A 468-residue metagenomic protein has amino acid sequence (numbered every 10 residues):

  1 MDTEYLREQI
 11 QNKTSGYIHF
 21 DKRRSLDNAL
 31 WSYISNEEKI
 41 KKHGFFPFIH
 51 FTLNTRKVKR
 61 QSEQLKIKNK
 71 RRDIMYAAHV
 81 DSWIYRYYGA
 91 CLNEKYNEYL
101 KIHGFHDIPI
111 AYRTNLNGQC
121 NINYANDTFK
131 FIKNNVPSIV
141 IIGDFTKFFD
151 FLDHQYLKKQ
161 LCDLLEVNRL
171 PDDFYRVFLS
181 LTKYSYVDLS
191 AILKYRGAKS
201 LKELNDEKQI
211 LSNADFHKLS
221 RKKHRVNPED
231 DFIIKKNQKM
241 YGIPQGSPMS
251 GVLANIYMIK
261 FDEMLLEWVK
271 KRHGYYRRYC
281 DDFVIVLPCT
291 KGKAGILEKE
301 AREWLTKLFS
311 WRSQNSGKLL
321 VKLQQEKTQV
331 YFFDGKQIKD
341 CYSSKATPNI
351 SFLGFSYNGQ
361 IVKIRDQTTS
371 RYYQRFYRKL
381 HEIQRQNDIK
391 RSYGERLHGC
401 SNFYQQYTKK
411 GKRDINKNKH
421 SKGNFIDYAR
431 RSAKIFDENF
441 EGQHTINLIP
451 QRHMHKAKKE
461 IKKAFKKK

Functional and structural regions predicted by a protein language model:
M1-D206, K235-N237, N447, H453-K468: Conserved two-metal-ion catalytic palm core of "right-hand" nucleic acid polymerases, unifying RNA-dependent RNA
N69-K70, A78-S82, N134-P137, S247-P248 (+4 more regions): Short, well-ordered loop/turn elements at secondary-structure boundaries
A78, S82, R86-Y88, H224-Y241 (+6 more regions): Right-hand nucleic-acid polymerase module
E98, A125-T128, Y275-C280, I285-P288 (+3 more regions): Basic nucleic-acid-binding interfaces
I122-A125, G295-L308, R312: Well-ordered, non-membrane alpha-helical segments in soluble/globular domains
N135-C280, V284-R302: Conserved polymerase palm-domain catalytic core
L165-R169, L305-L319: A common structural junction motif
F178-Y195, L323-Y342: Short, conserved secondary-structure transition motifs
